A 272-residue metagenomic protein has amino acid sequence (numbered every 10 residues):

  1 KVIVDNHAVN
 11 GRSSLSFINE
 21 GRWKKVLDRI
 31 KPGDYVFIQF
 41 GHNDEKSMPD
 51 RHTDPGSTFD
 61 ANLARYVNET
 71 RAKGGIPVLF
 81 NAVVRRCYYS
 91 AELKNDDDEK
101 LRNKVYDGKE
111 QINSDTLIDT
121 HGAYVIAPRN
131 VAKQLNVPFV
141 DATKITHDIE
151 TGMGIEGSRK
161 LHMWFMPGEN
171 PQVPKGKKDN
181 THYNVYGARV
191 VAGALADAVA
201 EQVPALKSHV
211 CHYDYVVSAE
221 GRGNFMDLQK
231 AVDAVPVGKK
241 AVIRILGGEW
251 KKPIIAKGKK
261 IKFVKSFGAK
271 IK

Functional and structural regions predicted by a protein language model:
V2-S13: A short beta-strand-loop structural module common to alpha/beta enzyme folds
S14-K25, G247: N-terminal post-signal-peptidase region of extra-cytosolic proteins
G21-V185, R189, G193-V203: Alpha-helical cap/lid subdomain in secreted, periplasmic, or secretory-pathway luminal O-acyl-processing enzymes
K31, P236-G238: Residue-level recognition of short, solvent-exposed, well-ordered loop/turn junctions that link secondary-structure
C211-S218: Short aromatic-glycine-(Arg/Gly/Cys) micro-motifs in beta-strand/loop hairpins
R222-Q229, K239-I271: N-terminal extracellular ligand-recognition/capping segment immediately after the signal peptide
